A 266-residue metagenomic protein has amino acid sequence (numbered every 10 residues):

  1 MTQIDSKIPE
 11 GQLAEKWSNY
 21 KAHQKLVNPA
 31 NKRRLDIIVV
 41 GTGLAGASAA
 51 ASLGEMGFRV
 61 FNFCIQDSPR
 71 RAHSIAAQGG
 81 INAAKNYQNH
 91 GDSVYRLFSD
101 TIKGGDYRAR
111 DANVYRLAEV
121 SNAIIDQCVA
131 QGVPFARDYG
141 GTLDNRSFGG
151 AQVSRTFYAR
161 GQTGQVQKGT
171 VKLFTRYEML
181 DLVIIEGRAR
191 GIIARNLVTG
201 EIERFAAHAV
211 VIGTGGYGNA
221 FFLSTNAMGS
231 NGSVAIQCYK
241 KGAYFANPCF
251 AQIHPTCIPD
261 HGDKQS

Functional and structural regions predicted by a protein language model:
M1-L97, R137-Y139, Q165-S266: Residues forming the flavin
K16-N19, V94, Q131, F135 (+2 more regions): A general marker of short, structured functional hotspots
Y87, K103, Y107, D111-A118 (+3 more regions): Hydrophobic alpha-helical scaffolding
F98-D106, R155, G215: A short small-residue
T101-N145: Rossmann-like flavin
D126-V133, S154-A159, S266: Short, charged low-complexity intrinsically disordered segments located at boundaries of structured domains
A136-Q165: Terminal amphipathic helices with adjacent charged low-complexity linkers/tails
